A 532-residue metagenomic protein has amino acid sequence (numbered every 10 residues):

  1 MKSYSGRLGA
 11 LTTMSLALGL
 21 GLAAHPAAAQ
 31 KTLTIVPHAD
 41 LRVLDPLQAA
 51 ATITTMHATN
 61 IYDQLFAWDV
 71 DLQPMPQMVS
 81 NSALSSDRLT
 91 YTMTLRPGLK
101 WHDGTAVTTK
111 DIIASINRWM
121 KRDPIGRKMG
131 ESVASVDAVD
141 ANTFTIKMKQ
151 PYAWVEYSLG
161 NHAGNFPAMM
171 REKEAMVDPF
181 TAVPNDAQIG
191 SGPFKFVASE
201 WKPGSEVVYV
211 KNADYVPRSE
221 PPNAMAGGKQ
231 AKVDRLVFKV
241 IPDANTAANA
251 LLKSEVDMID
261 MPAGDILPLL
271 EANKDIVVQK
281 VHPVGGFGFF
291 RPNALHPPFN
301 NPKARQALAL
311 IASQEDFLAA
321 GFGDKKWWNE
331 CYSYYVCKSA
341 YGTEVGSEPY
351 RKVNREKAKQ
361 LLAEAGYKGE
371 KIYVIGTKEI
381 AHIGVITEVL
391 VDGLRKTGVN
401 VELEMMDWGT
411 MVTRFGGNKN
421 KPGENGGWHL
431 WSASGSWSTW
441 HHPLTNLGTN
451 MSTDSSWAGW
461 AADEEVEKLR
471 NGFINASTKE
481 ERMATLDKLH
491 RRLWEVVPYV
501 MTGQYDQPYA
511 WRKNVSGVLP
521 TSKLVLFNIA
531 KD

Functional and structural regions predicted by a protein language model:
A28, K128-K202: Surface-exposed binding/hinge segments that line and control ligand-binding clefts or catalytic entry sites
V36-S86, N117, I189, M501: N-terminal lobe/hinge region of extracytoplasmic solute-binding protein
D45, L269, L295, F299-S339 (+2 more regions): Periplasmic-binding protein-like
L89, P349-R351, E402-T413, P443-K513: Extracytoplasmic/peripheral linker and loop segments enriched in polar/acidic and small residues with frequent Thr/Pro
G104, D392-M451, T485: Periplasmic binding protein-like
F194-K195, L310, K325-E364, K378-V385: Structural transition elements
P217-L269, N400: Ligand-site clamp/hinge motif
Y509-D532: Long beta-strand-rich cores associated with HINT superfamily self-processing modules
